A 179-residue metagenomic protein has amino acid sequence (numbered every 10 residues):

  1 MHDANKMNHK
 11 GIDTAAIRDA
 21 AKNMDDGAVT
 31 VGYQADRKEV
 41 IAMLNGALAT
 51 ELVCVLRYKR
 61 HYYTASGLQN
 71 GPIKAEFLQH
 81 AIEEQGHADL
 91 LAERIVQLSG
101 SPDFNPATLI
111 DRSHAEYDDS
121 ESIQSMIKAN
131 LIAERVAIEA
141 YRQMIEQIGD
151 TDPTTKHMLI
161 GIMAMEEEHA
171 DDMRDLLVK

Functional and structural regions predicted by a protein language model:
M1-K179: Iron-associated oxidoreductase/ferritin-like identity signal
